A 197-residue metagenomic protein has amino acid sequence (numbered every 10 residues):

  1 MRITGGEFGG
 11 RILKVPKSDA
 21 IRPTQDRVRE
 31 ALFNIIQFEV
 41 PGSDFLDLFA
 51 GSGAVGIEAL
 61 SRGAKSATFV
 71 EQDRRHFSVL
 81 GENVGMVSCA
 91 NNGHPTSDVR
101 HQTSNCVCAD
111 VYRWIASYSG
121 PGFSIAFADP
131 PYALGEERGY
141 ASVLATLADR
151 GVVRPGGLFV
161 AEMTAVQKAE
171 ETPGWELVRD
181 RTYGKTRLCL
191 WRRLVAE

Functional and structural regions predicted by a protein language model:
M1-E197: Class I S-adenosyl-L-methionine-dependent methyltransferase catalytic core
